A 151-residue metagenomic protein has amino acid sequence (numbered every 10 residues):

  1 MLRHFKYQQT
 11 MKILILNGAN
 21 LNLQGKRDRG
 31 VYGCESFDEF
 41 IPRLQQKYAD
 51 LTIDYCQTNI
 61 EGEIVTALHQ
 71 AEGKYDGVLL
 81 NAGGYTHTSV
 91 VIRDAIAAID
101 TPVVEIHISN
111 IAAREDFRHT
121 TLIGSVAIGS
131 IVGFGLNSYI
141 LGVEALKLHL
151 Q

Functional and structural regions predicted by a protein language model:
T10-L14: Extreme N-terminal starter segment of soluble prokaryotic enzymes
A19-L21, G83-T86, S109-I111: Short glycine-rich anion-binding loops that position phosphate/pyrophosphate groups of nucleotides and phosphorylated
L23-D38: Glycine- and acidic-residue-enriched helix-capping/strand-helix junction motifs
D54-G62: Short beta->alpha junction loops
D54-Y55, V104, A113-Q151: Short, glycine-/small-residue-rich phosphate/pyrophosphate-handling segment
E63-A67: Short acidic active-site motifs
A71-V78: Short acidic/histidine-rich motifs immediately flanking catalytic phosphotransfer sites in two-component signaling
S89-D100: Short Gly/Thr/Asp-enriched flexible loops that form oxyanion-binding sites at enzyme active sites
